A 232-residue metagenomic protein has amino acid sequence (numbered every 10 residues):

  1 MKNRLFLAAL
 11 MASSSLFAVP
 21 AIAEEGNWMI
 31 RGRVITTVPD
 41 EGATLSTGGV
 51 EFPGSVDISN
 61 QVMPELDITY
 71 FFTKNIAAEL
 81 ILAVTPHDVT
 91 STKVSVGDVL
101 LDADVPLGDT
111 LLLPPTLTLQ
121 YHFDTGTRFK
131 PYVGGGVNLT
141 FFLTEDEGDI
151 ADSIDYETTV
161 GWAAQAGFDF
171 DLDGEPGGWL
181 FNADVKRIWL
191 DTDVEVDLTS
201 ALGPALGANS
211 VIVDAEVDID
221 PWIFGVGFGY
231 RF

Functional and structural regions predicted by a protein language model:
M1-G26: Cleavable N-terminal export/targeting peptides
I22-T69: Short glycine/proline- and aromatic-enriched beta-strand/turn motifs that initiate or cap beta-hairpins
E24-N27, T36, D67-G148: Gram-negative (and chloroplast) outer-membrane scaffold detector with strong preference for beta-barrel transmembrane
E41-G54, T90-P106, E147-D152, D193-A215: Solvent-exposed loop segments that connect transmembrane elements
N60-P64, L111-P115, F129, D152-W162 (+1 more regions): Residues that define the transmembrane beta-barrel architecture of outer-membrane proteins
D67, T118, T158-D171: Transmembrane beta-barrel strand/turn architecture of Gram-negative outer membrane proteins
Y70, L82, Y121-F123, F168-L172 (+2 more regions): Residue-level signature of outer-membrane beta-barrel architecture
H87, S91, D171-F232: Predominantly the C-terminal beta-signal and adjacent terminal strand-loop region of outer-membrane beta-barrel
